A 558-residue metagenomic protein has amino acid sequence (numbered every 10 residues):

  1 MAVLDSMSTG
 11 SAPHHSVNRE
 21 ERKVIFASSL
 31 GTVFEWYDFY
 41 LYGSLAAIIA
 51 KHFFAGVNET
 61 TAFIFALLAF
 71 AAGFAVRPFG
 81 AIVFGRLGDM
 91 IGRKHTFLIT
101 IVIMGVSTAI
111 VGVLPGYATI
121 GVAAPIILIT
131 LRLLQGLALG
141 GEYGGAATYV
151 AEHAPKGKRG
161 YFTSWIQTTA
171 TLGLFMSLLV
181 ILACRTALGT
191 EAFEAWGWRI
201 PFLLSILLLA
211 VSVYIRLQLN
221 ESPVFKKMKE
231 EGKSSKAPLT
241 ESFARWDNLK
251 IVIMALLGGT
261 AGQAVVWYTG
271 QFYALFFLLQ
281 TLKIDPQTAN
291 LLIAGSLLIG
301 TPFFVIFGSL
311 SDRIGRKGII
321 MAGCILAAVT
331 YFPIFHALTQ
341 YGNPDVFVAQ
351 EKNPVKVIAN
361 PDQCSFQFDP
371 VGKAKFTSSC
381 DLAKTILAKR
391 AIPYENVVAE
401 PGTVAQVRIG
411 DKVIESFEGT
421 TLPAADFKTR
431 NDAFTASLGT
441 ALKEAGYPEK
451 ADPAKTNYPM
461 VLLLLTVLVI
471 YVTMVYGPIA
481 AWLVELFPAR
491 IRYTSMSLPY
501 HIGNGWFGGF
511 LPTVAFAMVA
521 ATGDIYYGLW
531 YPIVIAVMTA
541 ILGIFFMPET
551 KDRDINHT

Functional and structural regions predicted by a protein language model:
Y42-G43, N248-S296, I334-F335, D362-V397 (+4 more regions): Extracytoplasmic gate region of multi-pass secondary transporters
A46-R77: Extracellular/periplasmic helix-loop-helix junction of adjacent transmembrane segments in MFS-like secondary
A55, V102-G121, L326-D345, E444-D452: C-terminal ends and interior cores of transmembrane alpha-helices in multi-pass membrane transporters/permeases
L67-R86, G105-S107, L172, A294-F307: Central cavity-lining transmembrane alpha-helices of secondary-active solute carriers, predominantly the Major
M90-V102, R313-C324: Cytoplasmic membrane-interface "Motif A"-like loop-to-helix N-cap segments of 12-TM Major Facilitator Superfamily
L114, I120-G140, V348-A359, Y458-M474: Hydrophobic core of transmembrane alpha-helices in multi-pass small-molecule transporters, especially MFS/SLC-type
A138, G160-R185, L208, I334 (+1 more regions): Glycine-rich segments within core transmembrane alpha-helices of 12-TM secondary carriers
H336-L463: Low-complexity, proline/glycine-enriched hydrophobic segments characteristic of transmembrane helices
